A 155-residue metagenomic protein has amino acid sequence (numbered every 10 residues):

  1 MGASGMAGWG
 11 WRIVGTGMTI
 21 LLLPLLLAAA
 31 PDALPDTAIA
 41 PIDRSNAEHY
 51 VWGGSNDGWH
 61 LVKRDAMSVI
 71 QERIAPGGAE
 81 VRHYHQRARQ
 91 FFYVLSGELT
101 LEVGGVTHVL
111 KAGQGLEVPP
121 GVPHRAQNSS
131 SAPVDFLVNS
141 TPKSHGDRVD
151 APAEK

Functional and structural regions predicted by a protein language model:
M1-W11: N-terminal secretory signal peptides that target proteins for export/translocation
G15-L26: Bacterial N-terminal signal peptides
L26-I70, V81, R148-K155: A short, N-terminal "cap"/entry segment at the start of jelly-roll beta-barrel domains of the cupin/DSBH fold
R73-I74, H85-L101: Short, conserved beta-strand element in jelly-roll/cupin
E98-T100, T107, P123, P133: Structural motif
V106-P120: Short acidic-glycine-tyrosine-enriched beta hairpin
P120-G146: Ligand-binding loop in jelly-roll beta-barrel domains
